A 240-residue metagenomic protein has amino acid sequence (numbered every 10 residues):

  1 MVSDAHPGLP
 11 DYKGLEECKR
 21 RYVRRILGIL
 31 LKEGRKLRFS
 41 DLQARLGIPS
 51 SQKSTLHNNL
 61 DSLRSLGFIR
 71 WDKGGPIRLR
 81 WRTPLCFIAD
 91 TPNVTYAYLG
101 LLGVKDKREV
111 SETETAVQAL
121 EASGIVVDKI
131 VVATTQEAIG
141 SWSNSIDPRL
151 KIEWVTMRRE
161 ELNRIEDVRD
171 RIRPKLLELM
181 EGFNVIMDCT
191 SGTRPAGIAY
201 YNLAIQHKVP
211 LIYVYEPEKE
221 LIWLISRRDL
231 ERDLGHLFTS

Functional and structural regions predicted by a protein language model:
M1-V185, P195-S240: Long, low-complexity, Lys/Arg-enriched
T190-R194: Catalytic alpha/beta core domains of metabolic enzymes, predominantly
